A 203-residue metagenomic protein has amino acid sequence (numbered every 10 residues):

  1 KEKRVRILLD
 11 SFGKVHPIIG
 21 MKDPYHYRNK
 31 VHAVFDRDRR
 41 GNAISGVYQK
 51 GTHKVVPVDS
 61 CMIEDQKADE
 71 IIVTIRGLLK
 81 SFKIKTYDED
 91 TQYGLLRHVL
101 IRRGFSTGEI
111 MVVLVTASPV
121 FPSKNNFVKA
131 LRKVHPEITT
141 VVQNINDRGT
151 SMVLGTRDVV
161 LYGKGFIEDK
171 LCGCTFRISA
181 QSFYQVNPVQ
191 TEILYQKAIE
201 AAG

Functional and structural regions predicted by a protein language model:
K1-G203: Accessory RNA-recognition modules of RNA-modification enzymes
